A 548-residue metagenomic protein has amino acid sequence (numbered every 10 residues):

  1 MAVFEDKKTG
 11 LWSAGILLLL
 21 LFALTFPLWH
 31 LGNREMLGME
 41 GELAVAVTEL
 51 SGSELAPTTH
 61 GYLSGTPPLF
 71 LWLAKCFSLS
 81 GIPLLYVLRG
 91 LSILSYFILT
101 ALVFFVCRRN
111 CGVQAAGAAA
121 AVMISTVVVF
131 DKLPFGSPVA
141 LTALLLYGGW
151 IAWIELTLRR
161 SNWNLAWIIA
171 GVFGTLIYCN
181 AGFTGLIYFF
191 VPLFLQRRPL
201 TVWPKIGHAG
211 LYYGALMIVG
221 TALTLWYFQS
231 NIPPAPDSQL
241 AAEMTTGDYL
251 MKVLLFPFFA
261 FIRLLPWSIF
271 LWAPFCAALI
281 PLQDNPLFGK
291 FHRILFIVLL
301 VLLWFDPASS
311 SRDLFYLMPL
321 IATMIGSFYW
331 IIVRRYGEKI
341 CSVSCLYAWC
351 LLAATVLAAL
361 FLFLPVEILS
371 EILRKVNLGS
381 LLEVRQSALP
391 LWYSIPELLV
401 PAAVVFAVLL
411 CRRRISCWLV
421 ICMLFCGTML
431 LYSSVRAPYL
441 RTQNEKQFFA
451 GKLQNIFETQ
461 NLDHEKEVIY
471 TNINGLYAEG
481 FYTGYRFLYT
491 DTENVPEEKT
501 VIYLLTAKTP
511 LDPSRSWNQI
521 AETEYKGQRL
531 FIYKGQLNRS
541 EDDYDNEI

Functional and structural regions predicted by a protein language model:
L31-M36, E54-L71: Membrane-proximal lumenal/periplasmic loop motifs of glycosylation machinery
L43-E49, A181-F288, I297-P307, S311 (+1 more regions): Transmembrane-lumen/periplasm boundary regions of multi-pass, lipid-linked membrane glycan transferases
R89, V128-T142: Short acidic/glycine- and proline-prone juxtamembrane loop motifs at membrane-interface regions of multi-pass membrane
G90-N110, G148: Transmembrane-helix motifs of polytopic, lipid-linked glycan transferases
T100-L102, L141-R159, I321-M324: Specific aromatic-rich, kink-prone transmembrane helix
V103-S125, A143: Transmembrane-helix signature of polytopic, membrane-embedded enzymes that assemble or transfer cell-envelope glycans
R108-Q114, G148-I169, L176-I177: Membrane-interface transmembrane helices that cradle and orient dolichyl/undecaprenyl
I395-A407, S416-L537: Short periplasmic/luminal acceptor-recognition loop of GT-C membrane glycosyltransferases, typified by
